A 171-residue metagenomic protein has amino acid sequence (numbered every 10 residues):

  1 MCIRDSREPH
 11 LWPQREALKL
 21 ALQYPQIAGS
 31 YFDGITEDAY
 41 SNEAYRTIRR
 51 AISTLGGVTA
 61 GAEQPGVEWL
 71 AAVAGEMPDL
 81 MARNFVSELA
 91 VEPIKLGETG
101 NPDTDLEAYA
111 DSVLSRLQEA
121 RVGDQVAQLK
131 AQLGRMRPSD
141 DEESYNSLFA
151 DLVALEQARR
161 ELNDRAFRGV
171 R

Functional and structural regions predicted by a protein language model:
R4-E63, R83-T99, V126, K130 (+1 more regions): Non-catalytic protein-protein interaction segments used by genome-maintenance enzymes to assemble and couple activities
P25-G29, R46, E68, L80 (+5 more regions): Generic alpha-helical secondary structure signal
E37, G57-G66, R135-Y145: Short, glycine- and charge-enriched coil/turn segments that flank and shape catalytic ligand pockets
D38, G75, A150-D151: A glycine-rich phosphate-binding loop feature that marks nucleotide/adenosyl-phosphate handling sites
A51-V58, E76-R83, R116-E119, Q132-R135 (+1 more regions): Amphipathic alpha-helical interaction surfaces
G61-G123: Amphipathic alpha-helical segments at domain termini/boundaries
A110-R171: C-terminal tails and terminal domains of large nucleic-acid-associated and other macromolecular-machine proteins
